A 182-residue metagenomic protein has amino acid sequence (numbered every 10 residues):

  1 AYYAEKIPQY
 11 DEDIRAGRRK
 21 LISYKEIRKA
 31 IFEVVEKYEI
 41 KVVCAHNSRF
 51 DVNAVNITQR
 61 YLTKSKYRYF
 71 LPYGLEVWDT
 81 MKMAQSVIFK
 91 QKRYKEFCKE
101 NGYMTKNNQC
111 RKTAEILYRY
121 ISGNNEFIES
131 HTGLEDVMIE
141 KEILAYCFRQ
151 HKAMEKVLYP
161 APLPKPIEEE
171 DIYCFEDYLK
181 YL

Functional and structural regions predicted by a protein language model:
A1-R15, T80-V137: Active-site-proximal helix-loop-helix substrate-binding element of RNase H-like nuclease domains
A1-T58, E115: Conserved non-catalytic scaffold segment of RNase H-like nuclease domains
R19-S23, I27, V42, Y69-E76 (+1 more regions): Glycine-rich, flexible loop segments associated with nucleotide phosphate handling
K29, N53, W78-M81, M138-K141: Non-catalytic, well-ordered alpha-helical scaffold segments
V35, V55, Q59, A84 (+2 more regions): Hydrophobic residues within well-ordered, non-membrane alpha-helices that form the packing/core of soluble catalytic
E39-A45, S65-Y67, N125-H131: Short helix-to-loop capping/linker segments positioned immediately adjacent to catalytic or ligand/cofactor-binding
F50-W78: Substrate-recognition/cap helix-loop segment adjacent to the acidic, metal-dependent catalytic center of Asp-based
K99-Q109, Y120-I121, F127, L134-L182: Acidic two-metal-ion nuclease catalytic site recognized across multiple nuclease folds, prominently DnaQ/RNase D-T
